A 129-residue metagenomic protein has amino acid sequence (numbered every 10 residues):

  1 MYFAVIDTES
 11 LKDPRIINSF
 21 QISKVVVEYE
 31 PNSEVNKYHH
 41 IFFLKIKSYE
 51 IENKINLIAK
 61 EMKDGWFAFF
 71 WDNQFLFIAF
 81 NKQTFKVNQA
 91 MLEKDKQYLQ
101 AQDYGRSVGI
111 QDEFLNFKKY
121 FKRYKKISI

Functional and structural regions predicted by a protein language model:
M1-S19: Short, extreme N-terminal segment that most often corresponds to the first beta-strand
S10-R15, N56-I58, G105: Short, mixed-charge, low-aromatic patches
P14-I16, E52-K54, L115: Short acidic, gly/pro-rich beta-turn/loop elements at beta-sheet edges and active-site/ligand-binding grooves
F20-M91: Short, intrinsically disordered low-complexity segments
M91-I129: Acidic, proline/glycine-rich low-complexity IDRs
